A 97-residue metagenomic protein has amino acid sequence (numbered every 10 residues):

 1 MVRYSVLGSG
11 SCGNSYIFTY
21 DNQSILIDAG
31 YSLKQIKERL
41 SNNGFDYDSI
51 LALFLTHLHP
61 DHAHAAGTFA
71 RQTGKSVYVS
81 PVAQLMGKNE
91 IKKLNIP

Functional and structural regions predicted by a protein language model:
M1, Q72, K93-I96: Short, well-ordered coil/turn elements that cap or connect secondary structure elements
M1-N43: Conserved beta-strand hairpin/beta-sheet module of binuclear metal-dependent hydrolase folds, prominently
M1-V2, G8-S9, P60-H62, G87-K88: Short secondary-structure boundary micro-motifs
I17-T19, N43-L51, I91-N95: Solvent-exposed, well-ordered amphipathic alpha-helical segments that flank/support binding or catalytic loops
K34-Q84: Active-site metal-binding motif and surrounding structural segment of the metallo-beta-lactamase
P81-P97: Metallo-beta-lactamase
